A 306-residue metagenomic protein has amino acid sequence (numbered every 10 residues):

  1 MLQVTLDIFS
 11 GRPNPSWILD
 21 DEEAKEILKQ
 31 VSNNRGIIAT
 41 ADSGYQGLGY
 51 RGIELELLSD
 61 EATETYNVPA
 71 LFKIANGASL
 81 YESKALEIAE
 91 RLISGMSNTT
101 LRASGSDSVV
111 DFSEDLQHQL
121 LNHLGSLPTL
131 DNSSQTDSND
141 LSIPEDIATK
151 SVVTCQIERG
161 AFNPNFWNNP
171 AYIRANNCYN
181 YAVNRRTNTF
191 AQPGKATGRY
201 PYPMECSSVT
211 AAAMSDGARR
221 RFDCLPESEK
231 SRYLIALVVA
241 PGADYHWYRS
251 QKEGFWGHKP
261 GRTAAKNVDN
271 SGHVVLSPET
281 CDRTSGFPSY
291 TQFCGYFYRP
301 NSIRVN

Functional and structural regions predicted by a protein language model:
M1-I147: Function-determining sites in protein domains
W17-A24, A171-A175, Y202-C206, E229 (+1 more regions): Solvent-exposed, acidic/flexible segments
I27-I37, G95, Y181-N188, A212 (+2 more regions): Structured segments of extracytoplasmic/periplasmic soluble domains in secreted or envelope-associated proteins
G36-I38, T189-Q192, A243-R249, G254-H258 (+1 more regions): Substrate-binding/catalytic groove segments of enzymes that remodel or degrade extracellular structural polymers
I37-G47, T189-Y200, R220-K230, A236: Surface-exposed patches in mature extracellular/periplasmic domains of secreted proteins
A103-S138, G254-N306: Active-site or metal-binding loop neighborhoods of secreted/extracellular toxin and effector enzymes
I143-R219: Cysteine-nucleophile protease catalytic domains, especially the papain-like/related folds used in DUB/UBL proteases
Y202-T263: ...with weaker cross-activation on analogous glycine-rich loops/strands in unrelated enzymes
